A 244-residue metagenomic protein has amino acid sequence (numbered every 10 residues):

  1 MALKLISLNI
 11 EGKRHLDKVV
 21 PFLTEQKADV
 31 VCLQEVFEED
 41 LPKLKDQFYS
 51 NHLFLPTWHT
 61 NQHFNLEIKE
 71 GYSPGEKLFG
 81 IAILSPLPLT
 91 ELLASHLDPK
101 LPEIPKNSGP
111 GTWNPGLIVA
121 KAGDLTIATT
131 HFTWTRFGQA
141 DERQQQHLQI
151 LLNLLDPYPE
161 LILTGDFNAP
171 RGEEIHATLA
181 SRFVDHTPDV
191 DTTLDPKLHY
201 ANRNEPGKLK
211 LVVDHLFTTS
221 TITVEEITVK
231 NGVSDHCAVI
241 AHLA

Functional and structural regions predicted by a protein language model:
A2-E11, L93-S95, D124-W134: Active-site-proximal beta-strand elements of phosphoester/diester hydrolases
L5-N9, V19-K45, L84, I127-T130 (+3 more regions): Active-site beta-strand/loop signature of hydrolases that rely on acidic residues for catalysis
S7-G12, P105-G109, G138-E142: Short, flexible loop segments at the rims of nucleotide/cofactor-binding pockets, characterized by
L8, S50-P56, V184-P188: Short hydrophobic/aromatic-enriched beta-strand-loop microsegments
Q34-F37, L55, S95, T133 (+2 more regions): Conserved residues at the C-terminal ends of beta-strands
V36-D124, T228-K230: Structured beta-strand-rich core segments of catalytic domains in phosphoester-bond hydrolases
T112-W113, E142-Q149: Charged helix-capping and loop-helix junction motifs
D156-L161, N168-A244: Metal-dependent phosphoester-hydrolase catalytic domains
